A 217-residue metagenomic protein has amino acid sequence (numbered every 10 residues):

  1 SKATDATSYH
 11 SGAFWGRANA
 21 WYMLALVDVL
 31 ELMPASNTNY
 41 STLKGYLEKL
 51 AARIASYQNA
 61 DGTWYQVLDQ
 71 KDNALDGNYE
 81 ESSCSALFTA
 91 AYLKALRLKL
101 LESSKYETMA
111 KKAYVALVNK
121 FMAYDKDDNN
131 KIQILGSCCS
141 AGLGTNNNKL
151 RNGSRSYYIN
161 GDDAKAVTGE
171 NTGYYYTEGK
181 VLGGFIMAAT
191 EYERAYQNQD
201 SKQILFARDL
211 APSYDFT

Functional and structural regions predicted by a protein language model:
S1-T4, K44-T63, M109-D128: Long, well-ordered core segments of solenoidal/helical folds
T4-L24, A35, N39, Q58 (+2 more regions): Solvent-exposed loop and edge beta-strand segments that line ligand/cofactor-binding and catalytic clefts
L26-L30, A51: Early exported N-terminus immediately downstream of N-terminal targeting peptides
V29-S41, A95-S103: Inter-helical turn/loop segments and adjacent helix faces that build the functional surface of alpha-helical bundle
N37-G45, Q199-Q203: Short alpha-helical "patches" and their helix-cap loops
D76-E80, C84, T89-Y92, L96-I204: CBM-like carbohydrate-recognition segments
Q203-F216: Boundary/junction segments of secreted and surface-exposed precursor proteins
